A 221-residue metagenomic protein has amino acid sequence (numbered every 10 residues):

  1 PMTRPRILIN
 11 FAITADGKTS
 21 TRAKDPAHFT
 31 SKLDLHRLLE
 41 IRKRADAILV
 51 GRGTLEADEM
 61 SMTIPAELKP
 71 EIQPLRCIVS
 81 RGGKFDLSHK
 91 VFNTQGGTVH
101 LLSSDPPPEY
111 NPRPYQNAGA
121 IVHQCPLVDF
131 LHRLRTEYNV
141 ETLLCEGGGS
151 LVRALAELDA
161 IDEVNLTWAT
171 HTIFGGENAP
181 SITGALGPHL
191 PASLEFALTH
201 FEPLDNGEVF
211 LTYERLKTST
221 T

Functional and structural regions predicted by a protein language model:
P1-T221: Enzymes that bind and transform nitrogen-containing heteroaromatic metabolites
